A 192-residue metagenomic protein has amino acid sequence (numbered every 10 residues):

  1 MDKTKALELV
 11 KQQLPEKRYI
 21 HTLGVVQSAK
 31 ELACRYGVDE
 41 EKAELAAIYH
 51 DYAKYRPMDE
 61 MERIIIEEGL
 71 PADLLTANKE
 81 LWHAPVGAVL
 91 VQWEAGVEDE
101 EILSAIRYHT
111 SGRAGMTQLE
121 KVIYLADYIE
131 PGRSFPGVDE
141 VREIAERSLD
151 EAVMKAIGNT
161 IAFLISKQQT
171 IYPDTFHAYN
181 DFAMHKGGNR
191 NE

Functional and structural regions predicted by a protein language model:
L7-Q12, R35-K155: Divalent metal-dependent catalytic cores for phosphoryl transfer on phosphate-bearing substrates
D150-I157, L164-Q168: Helix-rich interaction surfaces within compact, conserved domain-sized segments that mediate assembly or partner
A162-E192: Charged phosphate-binding loop/patch that engages nucleotide di/tri-phosphates or the phosphate backbone of nucleic
